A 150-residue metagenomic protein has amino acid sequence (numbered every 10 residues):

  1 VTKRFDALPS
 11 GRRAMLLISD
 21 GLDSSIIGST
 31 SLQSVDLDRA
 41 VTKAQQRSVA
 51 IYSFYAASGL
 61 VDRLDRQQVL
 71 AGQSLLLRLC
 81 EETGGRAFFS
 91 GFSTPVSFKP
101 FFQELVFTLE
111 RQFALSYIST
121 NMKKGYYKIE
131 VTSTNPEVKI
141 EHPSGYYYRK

Functional and structural regions predicted by a protein language model:
V1-K150: Scaffold/interface architecture of coatomer-like assemblies
